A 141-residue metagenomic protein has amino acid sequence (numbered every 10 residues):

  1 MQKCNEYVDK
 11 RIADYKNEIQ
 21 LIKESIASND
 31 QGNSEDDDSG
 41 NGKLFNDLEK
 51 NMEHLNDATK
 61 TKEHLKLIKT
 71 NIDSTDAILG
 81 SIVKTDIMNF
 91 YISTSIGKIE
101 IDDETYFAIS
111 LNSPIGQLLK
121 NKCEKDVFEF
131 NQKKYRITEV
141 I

Functional and structural regions predicted by a protein language model:
M1-I68: N-terminal intrinsically disordered, low-complexity, charge/repeat-rich segments that act as generic
N71-F130: Non-DNA-binding regulatory cores of transcription-related proteins, predominantly C-terminal effector-binding
K133-K134: A short, acidic, flexible beta-alpha connecting loop/helix-capping segment that sits on the rim of active
I137-V140: Conserved hydrophobic positions within beta-strands
